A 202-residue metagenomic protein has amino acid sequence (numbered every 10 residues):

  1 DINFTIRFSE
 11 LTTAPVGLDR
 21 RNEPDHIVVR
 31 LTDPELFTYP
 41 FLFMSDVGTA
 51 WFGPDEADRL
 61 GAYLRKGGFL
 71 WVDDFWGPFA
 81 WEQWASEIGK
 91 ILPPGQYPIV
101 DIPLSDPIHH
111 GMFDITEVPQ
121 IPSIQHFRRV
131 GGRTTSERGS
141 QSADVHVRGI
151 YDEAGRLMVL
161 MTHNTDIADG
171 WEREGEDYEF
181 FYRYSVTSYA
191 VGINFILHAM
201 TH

Functional and structural regions predicted by a protein language model:
D1-F41, S45-G48, D166-H202: Aromatic-Pro/Gly-enriched surface loop or interdomain linker that acts as a lid/target-recognition segment
T12, G68, I91-Q96, A199: A generic secondary-structure signal for well-formed alpha-helical elements
A14-R30, V72-G77, G95-S105: Surface-exposed patches in mature extracellular/periplasmic domains of secreted proteins
P24-L31, G53-R59, A143-H146: Alpha-helical scaffolding within the catalytic cores of extracellular/periplasmic polymer-degrading hydrolases
P34-T38, Y63-R65, P93, I150-G155: Extracellular/periplasmic catalytic domains that process cell-envelope and extracellular macromolecules
F41-E82: Short alpha-beta junction capping motif
F79-W171, Y189: An acidic, glycine-rich "communication" segment
